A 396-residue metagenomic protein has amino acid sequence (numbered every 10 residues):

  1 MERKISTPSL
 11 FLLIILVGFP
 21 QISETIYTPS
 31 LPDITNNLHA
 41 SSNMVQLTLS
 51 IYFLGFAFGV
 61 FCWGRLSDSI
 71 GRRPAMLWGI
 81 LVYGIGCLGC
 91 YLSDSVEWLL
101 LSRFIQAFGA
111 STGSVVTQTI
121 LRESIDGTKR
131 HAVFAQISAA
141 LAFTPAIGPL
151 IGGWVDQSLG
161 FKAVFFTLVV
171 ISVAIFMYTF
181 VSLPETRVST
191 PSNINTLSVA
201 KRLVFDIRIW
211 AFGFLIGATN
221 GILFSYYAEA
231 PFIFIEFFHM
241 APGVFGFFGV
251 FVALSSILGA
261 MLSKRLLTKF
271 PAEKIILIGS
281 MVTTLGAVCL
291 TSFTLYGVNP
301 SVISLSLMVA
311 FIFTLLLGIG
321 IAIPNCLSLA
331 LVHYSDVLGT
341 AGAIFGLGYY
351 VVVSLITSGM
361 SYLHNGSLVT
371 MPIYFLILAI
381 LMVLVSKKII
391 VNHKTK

Functional and structural regions predicted by a protein language model:
M1-R3, P184-F212: Juxtamembrane intracellular "pre-TM" segments in multi-pass secondary transporters
P8-S42, Y226-P231: Extracytoplasmic
N37-H39, G71, L92-W98, G109 (+1 more regions): Helix-breaking motifs and short loop linkers at transmembrane-helix boundaries and internal kinks in secondary membrane
F58-V96: Conserved MFS/SLC helix-loop-helix module at the cytosolic interface between two early adjacent transmembrane helices
V82, G86-G89, E97-I105, S306-F311: Paired small-residue
V96, S102-F143: Cytoplasmic helix-loop-helix junction between adjacent transmembrane helices in 12-TM secondary transporters
W98, A135-F180, F247: Helix-loop-helix hairpin linking two adjacent transmembrane segments in secondary transporters
